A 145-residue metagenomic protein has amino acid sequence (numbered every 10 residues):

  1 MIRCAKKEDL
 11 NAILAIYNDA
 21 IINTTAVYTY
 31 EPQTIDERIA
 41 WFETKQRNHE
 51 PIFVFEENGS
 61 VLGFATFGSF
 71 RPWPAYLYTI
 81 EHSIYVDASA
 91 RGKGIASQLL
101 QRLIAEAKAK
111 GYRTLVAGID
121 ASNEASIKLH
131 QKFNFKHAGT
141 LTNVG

Functional and structural regions predicted by a protein language model:
M1-A15: A short beta-loop-alpha structural element at the N-terminal edge of CoA-dependent acyl/N-acetyltransferase catalytic
L14, N18-E43: Conserved GNAT-fold acetyl-CoA-binding loop/helix
Y17, H130, F135: Conserved active-site tyrosine of GNAT-family acetyltransferases
Q33-S89, L100-Q101: Acetyl-CoA-dependent GNAT
T66-S69, V116-I119, K136-G145: Conserved catalytic-core motifs of GNAT/GCN5-like acyltransferases
V86, G92-A105, A109, I127-K132: Conserved acetyl-CoA-binding loop-helix of GNAT-fold acetyltransferases
A107-I119: Conserved GNAT acetyl-CoA-binding A-motif
A117-I127: Conserved beta-strand-loop-alpha-helix junction that forms the acyl-donor binding cleft
